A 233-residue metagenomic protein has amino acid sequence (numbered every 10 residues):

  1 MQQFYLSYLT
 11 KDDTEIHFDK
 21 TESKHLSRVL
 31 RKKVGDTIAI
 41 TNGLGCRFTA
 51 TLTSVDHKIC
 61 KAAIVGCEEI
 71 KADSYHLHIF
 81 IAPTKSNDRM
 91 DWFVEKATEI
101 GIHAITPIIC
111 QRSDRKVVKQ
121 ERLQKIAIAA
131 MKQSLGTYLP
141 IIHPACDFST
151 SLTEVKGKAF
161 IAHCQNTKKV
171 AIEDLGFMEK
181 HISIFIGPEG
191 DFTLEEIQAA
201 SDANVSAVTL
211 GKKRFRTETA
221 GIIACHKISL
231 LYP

Functional and structural regions predicted by a protein language model:
M1-E69, E121: N-terminal positively charged helical leader segments and presequences
L9, C67, C110-S113, K212-K213: Short, ordered loop/turn segments at secondary-structure junctions
K71-F160: RNA substrate-binding interface of SAM-dependent RNA methyltransferases
T150-V155, A171-M178: Short amphipathic alpha-helix with an adjacent loop that forms part of the alpha/beta core around
A162-T167: Classical nucleotidyltransferase
E179-A199: A C-terminal functional module that forms or caps the active site or interfaces directly with catalytic machinery
L194-P233: Structured adenosyl-cofactor binding patch, chiefly the S-adenosyl-L-methionine
